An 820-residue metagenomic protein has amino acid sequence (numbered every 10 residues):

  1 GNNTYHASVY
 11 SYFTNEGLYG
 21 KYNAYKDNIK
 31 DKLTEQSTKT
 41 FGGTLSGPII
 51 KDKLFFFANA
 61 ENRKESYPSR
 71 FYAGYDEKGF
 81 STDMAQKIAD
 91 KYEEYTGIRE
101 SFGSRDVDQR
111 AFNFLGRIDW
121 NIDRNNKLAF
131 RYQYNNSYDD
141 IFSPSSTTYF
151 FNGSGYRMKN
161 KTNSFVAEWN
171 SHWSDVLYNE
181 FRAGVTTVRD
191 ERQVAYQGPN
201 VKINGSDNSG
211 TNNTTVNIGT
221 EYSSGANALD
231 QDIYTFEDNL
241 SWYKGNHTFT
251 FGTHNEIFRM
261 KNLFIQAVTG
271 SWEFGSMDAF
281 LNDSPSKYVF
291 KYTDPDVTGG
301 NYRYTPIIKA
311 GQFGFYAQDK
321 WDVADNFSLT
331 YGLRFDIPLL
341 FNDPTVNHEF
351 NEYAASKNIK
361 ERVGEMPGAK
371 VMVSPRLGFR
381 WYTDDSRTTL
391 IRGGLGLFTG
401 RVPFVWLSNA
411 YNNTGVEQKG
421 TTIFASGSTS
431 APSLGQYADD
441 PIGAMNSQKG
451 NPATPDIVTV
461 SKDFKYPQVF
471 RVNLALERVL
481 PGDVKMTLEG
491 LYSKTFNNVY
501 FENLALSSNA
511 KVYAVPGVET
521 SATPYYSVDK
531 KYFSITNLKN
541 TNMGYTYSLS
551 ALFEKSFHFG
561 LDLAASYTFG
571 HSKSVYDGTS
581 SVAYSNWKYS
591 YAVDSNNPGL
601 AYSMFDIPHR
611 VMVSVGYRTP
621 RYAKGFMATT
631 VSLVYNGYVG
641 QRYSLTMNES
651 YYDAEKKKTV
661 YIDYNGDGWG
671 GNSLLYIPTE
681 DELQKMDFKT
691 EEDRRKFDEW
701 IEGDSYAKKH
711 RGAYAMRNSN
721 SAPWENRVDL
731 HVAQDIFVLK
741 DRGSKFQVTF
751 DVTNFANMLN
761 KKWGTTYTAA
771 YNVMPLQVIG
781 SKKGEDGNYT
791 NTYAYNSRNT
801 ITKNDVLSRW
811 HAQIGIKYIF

Functional and structural regions predicted by a protein language model:
G1-K161, D175, T187-D190, N200-T214: Acidic, glycine-rich flexible loop segments
N2-Y5, I50-K53, N125, D175-V176 (+7 more regions): Short loop/turn motifs that connect adjacent beta-strands in outer-membrane beta-barrel proteins
V9-N15, A58-N62, F130-Y134, F181-T187 (+10 more regions): Transmembrane beta-barrel strands of outer-membrane/channel proteins
K39-G43, F112-G116, K161-A167, A183 (+11 more regions): Hydrophobic, lipid-facing positions within transmembrane beta-strands of outer-membrane proteins
R110, R124-Q318, A355-I359, A505 (+4 more regions): Replace "related TpsB outer-membrane translocases also match" with "some related outer-membrane beta-barrels such as
T345-S374, G378-N537, N665, P723 (+1 more regions): Solvent-exposed loop/turn elements at secondary-structure boundaries
T487-F626, T630-Q641: Gram-negative outer-membrane beta-barrel transporters
T630-R742, Q747, N772-N804: Extracytoplasmic gating/loop element in the C-terminal half of outer-membrane beta-barrel translocons and assembly
